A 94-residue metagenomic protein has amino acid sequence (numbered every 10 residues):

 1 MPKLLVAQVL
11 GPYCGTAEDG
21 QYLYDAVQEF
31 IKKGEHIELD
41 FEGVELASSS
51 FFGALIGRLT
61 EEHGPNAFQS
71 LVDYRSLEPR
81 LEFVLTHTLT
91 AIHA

Functional and structural regions predicted by a protein language model:
M1-A7: Short beta-strand/loop segment at the start of cytosolic alpha/beta domains
V9-H36, F41-T90: Amphipathic alpha-helical interaction surfaces in cytosolic regulatory modules
